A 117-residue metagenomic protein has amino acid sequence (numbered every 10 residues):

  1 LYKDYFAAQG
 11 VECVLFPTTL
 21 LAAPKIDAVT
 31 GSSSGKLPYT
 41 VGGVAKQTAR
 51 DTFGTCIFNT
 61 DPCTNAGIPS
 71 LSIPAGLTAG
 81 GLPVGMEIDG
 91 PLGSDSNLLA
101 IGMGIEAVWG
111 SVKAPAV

Functional and structural regions predicted by a protein language model:
L1-N65: Serine-dependent amide/ester hydrolase catalytic core
T52-T55, N59, T64-V117: Structural helix-boundary/capping segments
